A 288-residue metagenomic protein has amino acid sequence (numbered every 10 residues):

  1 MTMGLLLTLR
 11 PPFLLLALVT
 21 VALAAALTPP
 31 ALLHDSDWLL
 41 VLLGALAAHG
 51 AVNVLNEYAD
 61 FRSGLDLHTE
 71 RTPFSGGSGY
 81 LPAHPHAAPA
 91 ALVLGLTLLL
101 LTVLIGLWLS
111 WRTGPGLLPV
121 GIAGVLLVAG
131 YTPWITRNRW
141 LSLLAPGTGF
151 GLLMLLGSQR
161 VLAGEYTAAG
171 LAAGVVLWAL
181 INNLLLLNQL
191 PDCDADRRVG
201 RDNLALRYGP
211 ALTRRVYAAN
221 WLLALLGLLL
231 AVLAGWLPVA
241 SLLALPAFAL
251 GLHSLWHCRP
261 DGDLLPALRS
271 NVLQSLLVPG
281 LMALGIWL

Functional and structural regions predicted by a protein language model:
M1-L40, G44, T136-P146: Topogenic membrane-insertion module of multi-pass membrane proteins
L15-A24, L144-Q159, L206-P210, R269-A283: Small-residue-rich segments of transmembrane alpha-helices in multi-pass membrane proteins, especially helix faces
L23-L43, V103-L118, M154-V175, L226-V239 (+1 more regions): Helix-coil boundary and interhelical linker segments in multi-pass alpha-helical membrane proteins
A31-Y58, L118-V125, A129, T167-L187: Membrane-embedded alpha-helical segments that form the functional core of polytopic membrane enzymes, especially those
A47-T72, N183-A205: Acidic (Asp/Glu-rich) catalytic motifs at the cytosolic membrane interface
E70-W111, A205-W236, L273, V278: Multi-pass membrane catalytic core of lipid/isoprenoid biosynthesis enzymes
G77-E165: Intramembrane alpha-helical segments
L233-L288: Extended hydrophobic alpha-helices typical of membrane-associated regions
